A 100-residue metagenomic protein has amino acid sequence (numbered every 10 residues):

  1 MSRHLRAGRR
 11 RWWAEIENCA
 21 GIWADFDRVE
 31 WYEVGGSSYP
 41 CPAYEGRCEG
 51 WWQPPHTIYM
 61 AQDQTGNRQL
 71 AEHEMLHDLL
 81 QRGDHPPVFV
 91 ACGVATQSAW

Functional and structural regions predicted by a protein language model:
M1-Q64: Auxiliary, metal-adjacent structural segments of Zn-dependent hydrolase domains
N18, Q69-L70: Predominantly single-stranded RNA-binding modules in RNA-associated proteins
P55, Q64-Q69, Q81-W100: Post-HEXXH active-site segment of zinc metalloproteases
E72, L76-L80: Short active-site segment of divalent metal-dependent hydrolases/proteases that encodes the spacing between
